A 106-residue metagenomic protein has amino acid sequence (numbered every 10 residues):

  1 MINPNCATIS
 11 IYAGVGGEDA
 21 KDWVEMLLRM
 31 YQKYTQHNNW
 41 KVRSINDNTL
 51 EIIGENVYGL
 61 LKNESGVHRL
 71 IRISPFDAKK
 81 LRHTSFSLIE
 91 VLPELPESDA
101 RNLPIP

Functional and structural regions predicted by a protein language model:
M1-P106: A conserved glycine-rich
